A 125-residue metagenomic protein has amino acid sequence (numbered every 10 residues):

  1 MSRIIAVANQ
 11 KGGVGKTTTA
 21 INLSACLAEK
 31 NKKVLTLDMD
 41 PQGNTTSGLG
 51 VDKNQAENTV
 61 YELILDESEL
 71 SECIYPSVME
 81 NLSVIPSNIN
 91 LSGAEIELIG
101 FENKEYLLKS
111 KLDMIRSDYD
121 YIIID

Functional and structural regions predicted by a protein language model:
M1-I124: P-loop NTP-binding core
